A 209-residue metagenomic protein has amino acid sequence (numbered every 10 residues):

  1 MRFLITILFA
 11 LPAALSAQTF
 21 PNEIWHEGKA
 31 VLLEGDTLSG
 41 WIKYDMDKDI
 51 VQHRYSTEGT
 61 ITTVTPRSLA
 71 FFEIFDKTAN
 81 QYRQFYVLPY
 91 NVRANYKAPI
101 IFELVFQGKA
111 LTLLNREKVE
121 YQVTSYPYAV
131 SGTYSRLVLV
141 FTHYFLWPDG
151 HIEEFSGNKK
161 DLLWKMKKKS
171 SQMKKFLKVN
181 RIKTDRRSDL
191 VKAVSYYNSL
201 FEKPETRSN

Functional and structural regions predicted by a protein language model:
M1-N22, A193: Bacterial Sec-dependent N-terminal signal peptides
L11, K169, N180, Y197-L200: Alpha-helix boundary/capping residues
T19-D36: Short N-terminal segments immediately surrounding and downstream of signal-peptide cleavage
V31-L33, W41-K160: Aromatic-patch recognition
Y134-D185, L190-K192: A short, solvent-exposed beta-edge/loop patch
V194-N209: Short, low-complexity, Pro/Ser/Thr/Gly-rich segments in the mature regions of secreted, periplasmic
